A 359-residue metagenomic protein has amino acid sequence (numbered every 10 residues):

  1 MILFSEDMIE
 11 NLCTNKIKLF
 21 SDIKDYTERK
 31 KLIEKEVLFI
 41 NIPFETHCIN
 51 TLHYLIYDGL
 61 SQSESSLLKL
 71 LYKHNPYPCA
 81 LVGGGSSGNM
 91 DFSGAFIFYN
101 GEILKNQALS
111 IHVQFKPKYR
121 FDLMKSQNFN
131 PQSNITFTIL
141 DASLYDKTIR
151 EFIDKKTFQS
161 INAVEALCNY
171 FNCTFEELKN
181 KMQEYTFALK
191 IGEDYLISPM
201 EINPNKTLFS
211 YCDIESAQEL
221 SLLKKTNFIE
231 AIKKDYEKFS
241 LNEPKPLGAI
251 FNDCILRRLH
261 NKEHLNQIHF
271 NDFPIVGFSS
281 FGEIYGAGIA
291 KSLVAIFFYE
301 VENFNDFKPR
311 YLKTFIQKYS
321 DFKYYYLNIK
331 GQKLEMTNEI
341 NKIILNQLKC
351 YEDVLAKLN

Functional and structural regions predicted by a protein language model:
M1-N359: Hydrophobic alpha/beta core scaffold segments
